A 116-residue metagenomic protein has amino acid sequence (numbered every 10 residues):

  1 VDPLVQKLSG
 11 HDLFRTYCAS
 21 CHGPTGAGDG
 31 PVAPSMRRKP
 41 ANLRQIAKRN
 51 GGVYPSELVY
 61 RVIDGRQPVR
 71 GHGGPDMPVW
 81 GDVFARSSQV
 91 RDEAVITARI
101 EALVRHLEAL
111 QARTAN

Functional and structural regions predicted by a protein language model:
V1-L13, G51: Electrostatic cytochrome c docking/interface patches
V1-Q6, A19-S20, P24-I46: His/Cys-centered metal/cofactor-coordination and adjacent catalytic loops
V1-Q6, V104-N116: Post-cleavage N-terminal segment of exported redox proteins
L8-A19, V90-A98, A112-A115: Sequence context surrounding c-type heme c attachment/ligation sites in exported
G10, F14-P24, M77, L103 (+1 more regions): The canonical Cys-X-X-Cys-His
G26, Q67, Q111-A112: Activation segment of ePK-like protein kinases, specifically the conserved APE
G30, H72-G73, N116: Short, hydrophobic secondary-structure boundary micro-motifs
M36-A98, L103-L107: Extracytoplasmic electron-transfer domains, predominantly the class I c-type cytochrome c fold
